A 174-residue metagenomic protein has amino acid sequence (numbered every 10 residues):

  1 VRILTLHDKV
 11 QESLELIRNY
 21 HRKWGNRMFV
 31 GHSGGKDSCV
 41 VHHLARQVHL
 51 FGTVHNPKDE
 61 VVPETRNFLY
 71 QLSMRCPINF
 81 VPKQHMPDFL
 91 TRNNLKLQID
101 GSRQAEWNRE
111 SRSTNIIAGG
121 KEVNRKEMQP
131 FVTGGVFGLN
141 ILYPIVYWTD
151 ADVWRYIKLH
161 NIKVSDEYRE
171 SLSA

Functional and structural regions predicted by a protein language model:
V1-A174: Nucleotide-activated chemistry modules centered on ATP-dependent adenylation/adenylyltransferase
